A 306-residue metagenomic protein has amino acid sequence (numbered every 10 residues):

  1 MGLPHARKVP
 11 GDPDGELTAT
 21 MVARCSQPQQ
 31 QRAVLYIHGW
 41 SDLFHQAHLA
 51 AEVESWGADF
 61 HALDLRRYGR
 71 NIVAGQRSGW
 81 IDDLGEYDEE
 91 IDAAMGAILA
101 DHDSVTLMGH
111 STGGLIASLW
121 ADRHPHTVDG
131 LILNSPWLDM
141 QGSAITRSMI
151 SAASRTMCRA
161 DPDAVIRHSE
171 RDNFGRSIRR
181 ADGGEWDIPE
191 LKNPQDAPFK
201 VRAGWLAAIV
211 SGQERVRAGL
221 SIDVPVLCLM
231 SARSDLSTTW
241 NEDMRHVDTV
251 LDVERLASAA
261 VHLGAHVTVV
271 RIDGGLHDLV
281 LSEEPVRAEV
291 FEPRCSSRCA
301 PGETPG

Functional and structural regions predicted by a protein language model:
M1-Q27: N-terminal cap/lid segment of alpha/beta-hydrolase-fold proteins
R24-L65, I72-A74: Short, surface-exposed "cap/lid" segments of acyl-processing enzymes
W40, D64-G69, W137, D273-L276: Short beta-to-alpha linker loops that shape the active-site pocket of alpha/beta-hydrolase fold enzymes
S41, G69-S104, V286-V290: Catalytic nucleophile-loop/oxyanion-hole region of alpha/beta-hydrolase and closely related hydrolase-like folds
H110-T112, I116-V201: Alpha/beta-hydrolase-fold enzymes
I166-H266: Serine-hydrolase catalytic core
H266-G306: Catalytic active-site module of serine/aspartate enzymes centered on a nucleophile-bearing elbow/loop
